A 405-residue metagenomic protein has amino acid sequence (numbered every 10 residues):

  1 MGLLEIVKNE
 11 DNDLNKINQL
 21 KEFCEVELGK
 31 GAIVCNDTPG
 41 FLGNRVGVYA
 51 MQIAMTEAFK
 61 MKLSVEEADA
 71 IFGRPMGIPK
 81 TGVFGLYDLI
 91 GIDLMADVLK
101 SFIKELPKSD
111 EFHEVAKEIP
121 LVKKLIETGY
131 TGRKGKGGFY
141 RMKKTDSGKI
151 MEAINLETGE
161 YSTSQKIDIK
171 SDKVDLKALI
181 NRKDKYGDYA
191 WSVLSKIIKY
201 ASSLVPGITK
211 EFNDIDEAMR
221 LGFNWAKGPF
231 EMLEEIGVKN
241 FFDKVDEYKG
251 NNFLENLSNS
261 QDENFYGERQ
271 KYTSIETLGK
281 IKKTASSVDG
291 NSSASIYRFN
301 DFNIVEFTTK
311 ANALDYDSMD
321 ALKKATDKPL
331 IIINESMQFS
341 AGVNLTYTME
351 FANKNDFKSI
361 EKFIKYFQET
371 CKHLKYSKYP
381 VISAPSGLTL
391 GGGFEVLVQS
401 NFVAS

Functional and structural regions predicted by a protein language model:
M1-L330, E335-M337, T346-Y366, T370-Y379 (+4 more regions): N-terminal glycine-rich phosphate-binding loop for ADP-containing cofactors
